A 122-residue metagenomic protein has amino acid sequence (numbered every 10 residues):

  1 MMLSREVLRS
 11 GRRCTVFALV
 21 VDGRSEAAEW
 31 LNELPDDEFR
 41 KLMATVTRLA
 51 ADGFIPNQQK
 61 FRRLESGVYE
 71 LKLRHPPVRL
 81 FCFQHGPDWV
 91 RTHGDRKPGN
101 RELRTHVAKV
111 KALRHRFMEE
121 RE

Functional and structural regions predicted by a protein language model:
M1-P77, G86-W89, R96-E122: Basic, Lys/Arg-enriched alpha-helical interface segments
